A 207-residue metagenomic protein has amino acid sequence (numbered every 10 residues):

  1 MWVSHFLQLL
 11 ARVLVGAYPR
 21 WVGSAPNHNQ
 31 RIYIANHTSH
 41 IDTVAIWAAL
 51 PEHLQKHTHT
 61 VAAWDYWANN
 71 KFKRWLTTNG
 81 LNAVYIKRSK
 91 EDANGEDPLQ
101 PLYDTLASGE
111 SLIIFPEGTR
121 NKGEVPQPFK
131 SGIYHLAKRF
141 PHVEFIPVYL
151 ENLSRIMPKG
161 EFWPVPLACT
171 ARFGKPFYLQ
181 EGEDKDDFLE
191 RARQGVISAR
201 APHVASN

Functional and structural regions predicted by a protein language model:
M1-G16, R74-T78, N82: Short hydrophobic helices that act as membrane-entry/anchoring signals
H5-H37: Helix-to-loop junction immediately C-terminal to a conserved catalytic motif
L14-P19, K90-L99: Glycine-rich, highly charged phosphate/nucleotide-binding loops
A17, K56-T58, E110, V143: A structural micro-motif
A25, D42, A48, A68-N69 (+3 more regions): N-terminal/domain-start segments enriched in small and hydrophobic, helix-friendly residues, covering either
N27-K90: Catalytic core of membrane glycerolipid acyltransferases/transacylases, capturing the structured, soluble-facing
A63-W67, G118, Y149-S154: Short beta-alpha junction loops
W75, S111, K122-D186: A cross-family acyltransferase "interaction/gating" segment
